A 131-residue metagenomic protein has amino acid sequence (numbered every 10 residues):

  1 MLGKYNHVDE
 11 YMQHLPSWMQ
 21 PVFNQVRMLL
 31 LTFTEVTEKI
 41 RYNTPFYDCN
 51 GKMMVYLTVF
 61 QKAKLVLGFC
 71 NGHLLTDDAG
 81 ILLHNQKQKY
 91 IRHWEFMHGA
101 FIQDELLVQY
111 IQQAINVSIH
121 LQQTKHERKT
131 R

Functional and structural regions predicted by a protein language model:
M1-R131: Charge-dense, helix-prone N-terminal extensions
